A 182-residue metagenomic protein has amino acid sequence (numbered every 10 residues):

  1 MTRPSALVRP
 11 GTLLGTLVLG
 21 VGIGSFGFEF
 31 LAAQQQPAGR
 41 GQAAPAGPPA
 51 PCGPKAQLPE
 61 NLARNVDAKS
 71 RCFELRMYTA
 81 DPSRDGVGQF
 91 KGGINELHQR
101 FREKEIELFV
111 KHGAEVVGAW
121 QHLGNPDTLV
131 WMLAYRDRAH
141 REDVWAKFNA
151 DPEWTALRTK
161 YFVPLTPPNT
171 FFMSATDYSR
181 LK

Functional and structural regions predicted by a protein language model:
M1-R9: N-terminal secretory signal peptides that target proteins for export/translocation
G11-F26: Bacterial N-terminal signal peptides
G24-E153, F162-K182: Short S/T/G/P-rich N-terminal loop/turn motif that feeds into the first structured element of a domain
